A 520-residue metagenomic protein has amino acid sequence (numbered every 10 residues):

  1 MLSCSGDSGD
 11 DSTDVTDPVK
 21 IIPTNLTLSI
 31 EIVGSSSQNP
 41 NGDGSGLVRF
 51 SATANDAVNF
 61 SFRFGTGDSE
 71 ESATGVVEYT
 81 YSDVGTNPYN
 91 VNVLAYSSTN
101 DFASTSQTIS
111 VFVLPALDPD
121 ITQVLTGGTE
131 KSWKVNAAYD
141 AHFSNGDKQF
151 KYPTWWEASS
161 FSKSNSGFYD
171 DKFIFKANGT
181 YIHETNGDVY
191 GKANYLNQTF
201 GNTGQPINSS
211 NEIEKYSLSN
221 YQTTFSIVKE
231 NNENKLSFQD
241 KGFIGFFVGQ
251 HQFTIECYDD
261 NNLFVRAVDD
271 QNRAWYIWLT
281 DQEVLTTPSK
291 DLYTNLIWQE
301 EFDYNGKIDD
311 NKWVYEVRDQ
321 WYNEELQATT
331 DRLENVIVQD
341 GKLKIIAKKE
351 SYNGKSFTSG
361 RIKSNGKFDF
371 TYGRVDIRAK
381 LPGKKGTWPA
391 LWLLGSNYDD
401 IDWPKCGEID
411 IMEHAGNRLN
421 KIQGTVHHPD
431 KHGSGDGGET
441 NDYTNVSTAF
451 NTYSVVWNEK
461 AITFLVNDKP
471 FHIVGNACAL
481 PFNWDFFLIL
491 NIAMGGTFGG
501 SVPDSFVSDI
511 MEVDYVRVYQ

Functional and structural regions predicted by a protein language model:
M1-I30, T99, S104-L125, Q282-S289: Bacterial Sec-dependent N-terminal signal peptides
G9-D11, P88-S97, Q107-V113, L285-Q520: GH16 jelly-roll
G34-G44: Short, solvent-exposed loop/linker segments at the N-terminal edge of repeated beta-sheet extracellular domains
S45-T53: A short beta-strand segment in extracellular, disulfide-stabilized domains
A52-D68: Change to "...patches in solvent-exposed regions of secreted, membrane-anchored, or virion-exposed structural
S69-N92, Y96: Solvent-exposed segments in extracellular or luminal domains encompassing
D118-T154, E300-D303: Tryptophan-anchored aromatic micro-motifs
S162-D259: Contiguous, well-ordered beta-strand patches that form the walls/edges of small beta-barrel/beta-sandwich domains
